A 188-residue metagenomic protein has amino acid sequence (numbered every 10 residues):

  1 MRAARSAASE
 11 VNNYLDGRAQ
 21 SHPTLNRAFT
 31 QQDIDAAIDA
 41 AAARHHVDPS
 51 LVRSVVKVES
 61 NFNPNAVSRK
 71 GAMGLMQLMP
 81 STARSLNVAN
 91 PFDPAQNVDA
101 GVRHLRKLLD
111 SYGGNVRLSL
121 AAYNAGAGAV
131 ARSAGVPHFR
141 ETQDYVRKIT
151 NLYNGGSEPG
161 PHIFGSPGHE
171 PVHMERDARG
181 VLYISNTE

Functional and structural regions predicted by a protein language model:
M1-R53, G156-E188: Cell-wall glycan-active module
S21-F29, I38-A43, P64-R69, R84-P94 (+1 more regions): Second-shell loop/turn segments in exported
A37-D39, A43-N63, V98-V102, S119-G126 (+1 more regions): Short, functionally critical alpha-helical segments immediately adjacent to catalytic or ligand/cofactor-binding
N61-V67, L108, A127-S133: Secretory-pathway/luminal and periplasmic proteins that interact with or process carbohydrate-rich
V67-A89, Q96-L109, A121, V146-I149: Substrate-binding/active-site groove segments that recognize and process beta-1,4-linked N-acetyl-hexosamine
D110, G114-L118: Surface-exposed, polar/charged faces of alpha-helical domains in mature secreted/periplasmic/lumenal proteins
S119-H162: Catalytic and substrate-binding regions of cell-wall glycan-acting enzymes that process beta-1,4-linked
